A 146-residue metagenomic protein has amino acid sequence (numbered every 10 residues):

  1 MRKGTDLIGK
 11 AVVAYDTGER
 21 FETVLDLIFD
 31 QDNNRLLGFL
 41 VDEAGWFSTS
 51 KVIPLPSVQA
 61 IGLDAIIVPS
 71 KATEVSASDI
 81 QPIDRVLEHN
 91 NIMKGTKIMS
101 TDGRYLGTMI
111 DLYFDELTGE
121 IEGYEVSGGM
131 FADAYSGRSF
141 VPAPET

Functional and structural regions predicted by a protein language model:
M1-T146: Peripheral interaction segments used for macromolecular assembly
